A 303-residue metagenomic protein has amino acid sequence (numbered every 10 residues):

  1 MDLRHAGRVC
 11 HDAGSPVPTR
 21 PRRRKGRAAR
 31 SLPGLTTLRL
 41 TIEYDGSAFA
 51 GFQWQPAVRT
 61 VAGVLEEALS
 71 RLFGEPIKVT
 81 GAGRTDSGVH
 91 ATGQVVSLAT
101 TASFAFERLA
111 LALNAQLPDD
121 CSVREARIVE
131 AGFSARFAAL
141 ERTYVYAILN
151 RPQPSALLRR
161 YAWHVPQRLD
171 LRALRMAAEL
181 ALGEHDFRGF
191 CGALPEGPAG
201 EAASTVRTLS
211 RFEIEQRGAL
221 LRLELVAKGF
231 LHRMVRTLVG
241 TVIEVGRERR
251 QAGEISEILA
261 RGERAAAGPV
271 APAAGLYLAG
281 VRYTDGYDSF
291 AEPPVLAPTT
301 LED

Functional and structural regions predicted by a protein language model:
D2-D12: Extreme N-terminal basic, low-complexity initiation segments that serve as generic localization/processing leaders
H11-D303: Structured-RNA-binding interfaces characteristic of tRNA pseudouridine synthases
